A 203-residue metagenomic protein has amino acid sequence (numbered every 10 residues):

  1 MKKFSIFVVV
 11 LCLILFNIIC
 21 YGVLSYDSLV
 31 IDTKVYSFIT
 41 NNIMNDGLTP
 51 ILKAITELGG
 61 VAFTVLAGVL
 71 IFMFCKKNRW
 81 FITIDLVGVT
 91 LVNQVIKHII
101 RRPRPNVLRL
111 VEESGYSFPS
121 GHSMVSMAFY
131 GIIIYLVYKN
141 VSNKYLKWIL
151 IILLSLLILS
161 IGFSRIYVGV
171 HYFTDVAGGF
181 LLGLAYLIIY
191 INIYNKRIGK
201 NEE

Functional and structural regions predicted by a protein language model:
M1-F4, N45-L48, M73, K77 (+4 more regions): Juxtamembrane/transmembrane-helix boundary motifs in multi-pass membrane proteins
M1-V61, H98-I100, R104-P105, R109-L110: N-terminal transmembrane-helix/juxtamembrane module of multi-pass inner/ER membrane proteins
S5-V9, K77-D85, L146-L153, T174: Alpha-helical transmembrane segments of integral membrane proteins
V10, I14, V65, I82 (+4 more regions): Alpha-helical transmembrane spans of integral membrane proteins, capturing the lipid-embedded, hydrophobic core of TM
L15-I19, V89-V95, L156-R165: Aromatic-anchored segments of alpha-helical transmembrane domains
F16, C20, V92, I96 (+3 more regions): Alpha-helical membrane-inserting segments
L29, A62, F72-N143: Membrane-interface loops
L110-E203: Membrane-embedded catalytic cores of phosphoryl/pyrophosphoryl-handling enzymes
